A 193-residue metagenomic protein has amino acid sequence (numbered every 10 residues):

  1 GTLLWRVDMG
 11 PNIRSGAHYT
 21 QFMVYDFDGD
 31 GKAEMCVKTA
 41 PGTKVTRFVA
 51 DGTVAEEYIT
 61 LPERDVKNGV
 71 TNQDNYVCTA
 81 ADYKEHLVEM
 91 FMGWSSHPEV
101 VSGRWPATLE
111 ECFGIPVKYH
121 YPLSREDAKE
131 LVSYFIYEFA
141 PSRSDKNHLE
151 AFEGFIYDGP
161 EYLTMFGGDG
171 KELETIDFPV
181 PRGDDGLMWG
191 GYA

Functional and structural regions predicted by a protein language model:
G1-P11, T53-A55, T60-A140, A151 (+2 more regions): Aromatic (tryptophan-biased) beta-strands that constitute blades/sheets of beta-rich domains
L3-F27: Blade-loop segments of beta-propeller domains
S15-A17, R47, E56, G154-G159: Short, solvent-exposed loop/turn segments at conserved positions within beta-propeller repeat blades
T20-D28, K32, G190-A193: Beta-propeller blade termini
M35-T39: Hydrophobic beta-strand segments that make up the repeating blades of beta-propeller and related beta-repeat
G42-K44: Short glycine/acidic-enriched loop and turn motifs that connect beta-strands
N147-L149: Extracellular beta-strand/beta-solenoid scaffold signature
F155-F166, A193: Extended HEAT/HEAT-like alpha-solenoid repeat tracts in very large eukaryotic scaffold/adaptor proteins
